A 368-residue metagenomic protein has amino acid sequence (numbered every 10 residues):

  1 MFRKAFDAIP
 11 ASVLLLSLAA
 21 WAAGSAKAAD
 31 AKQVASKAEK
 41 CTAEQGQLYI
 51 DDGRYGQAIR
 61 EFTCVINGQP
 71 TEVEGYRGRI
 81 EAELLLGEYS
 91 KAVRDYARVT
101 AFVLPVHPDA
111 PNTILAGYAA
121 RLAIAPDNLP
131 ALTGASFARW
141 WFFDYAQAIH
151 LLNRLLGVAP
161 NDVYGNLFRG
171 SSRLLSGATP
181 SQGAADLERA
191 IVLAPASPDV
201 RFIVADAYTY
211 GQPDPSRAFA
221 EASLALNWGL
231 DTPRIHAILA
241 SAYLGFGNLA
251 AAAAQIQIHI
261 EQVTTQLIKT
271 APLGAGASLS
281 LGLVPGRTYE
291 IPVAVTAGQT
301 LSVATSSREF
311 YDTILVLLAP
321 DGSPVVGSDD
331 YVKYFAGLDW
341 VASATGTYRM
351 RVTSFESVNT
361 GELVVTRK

Functional and structural regions predicted by a protein language model:
A38-C64, G68, A101-A110, P130-F143: Alpha-helical segment of the N-proximal tetratricopeptide repeat
E39-K40, V73-E74, H107, L129-P130 (+4 more regions): Helix-start (N-cap) detector for alpha-helical repeat units in TPR-like alpha-solenoids, especially tetratricopeptide
Q47, E81, F137, S171 (+2 more regions): Residue-level recognition of tetratricopeptide repeat
G53-R60, L86-D95, H107-A119, F142-R154 (+3 more regions): Structural signature of tandem alpha-helical TPR/SEL1-like repeats, specifically the intra-repeat loop/turn
G68, F102, I124, V158 (+3 more regions): Structural marker of alpha-solenoid helical repeat scaffolds
G282-E362, R367-K368: Acidic, Ser/Thr/Pro-rich low-complexity intrinsically disordered segments
